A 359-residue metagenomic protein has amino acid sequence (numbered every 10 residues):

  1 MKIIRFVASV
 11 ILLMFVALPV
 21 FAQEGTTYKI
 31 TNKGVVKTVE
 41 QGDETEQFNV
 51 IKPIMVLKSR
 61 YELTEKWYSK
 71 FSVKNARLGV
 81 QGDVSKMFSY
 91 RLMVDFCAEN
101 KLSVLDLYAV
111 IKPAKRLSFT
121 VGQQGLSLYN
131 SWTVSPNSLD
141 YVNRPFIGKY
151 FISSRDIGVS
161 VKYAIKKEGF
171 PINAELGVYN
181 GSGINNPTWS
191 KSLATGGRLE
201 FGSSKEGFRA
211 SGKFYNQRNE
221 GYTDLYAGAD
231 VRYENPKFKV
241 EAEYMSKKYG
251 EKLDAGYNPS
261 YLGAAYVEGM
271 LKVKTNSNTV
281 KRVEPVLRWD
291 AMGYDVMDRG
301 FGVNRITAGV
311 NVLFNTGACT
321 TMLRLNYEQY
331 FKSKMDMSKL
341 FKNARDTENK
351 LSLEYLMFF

Functional and structural regions predicted by a protein language model:
M1-A8: Bacterial N-terminal signal peptides that target proteins for export
S9-V10, V20: Cleavable N-terminal signal peptides
F15, V20-K58, F359: N-terminal periplasmic/intermembrane-space "pro-region" immediately following the signal or transit peptide
G25-T26, T64-K66, S85, V110-K112 (+4 more regions): Outer-membrane beta-barrel pore domains
G42-G183, K191-L193, E200-G207, Y266-K272 (+3 more regions): Outer membrane beta-barrel
Y150, T188, N258: Glycine- and other small-residue-rich loops at beta-strand/loop junctions that grip anionic moieties
N186-S192, D254, L262: Interfacial loop-to-helix transition and helix-capping segments at the boundaries of transmembrane helices
